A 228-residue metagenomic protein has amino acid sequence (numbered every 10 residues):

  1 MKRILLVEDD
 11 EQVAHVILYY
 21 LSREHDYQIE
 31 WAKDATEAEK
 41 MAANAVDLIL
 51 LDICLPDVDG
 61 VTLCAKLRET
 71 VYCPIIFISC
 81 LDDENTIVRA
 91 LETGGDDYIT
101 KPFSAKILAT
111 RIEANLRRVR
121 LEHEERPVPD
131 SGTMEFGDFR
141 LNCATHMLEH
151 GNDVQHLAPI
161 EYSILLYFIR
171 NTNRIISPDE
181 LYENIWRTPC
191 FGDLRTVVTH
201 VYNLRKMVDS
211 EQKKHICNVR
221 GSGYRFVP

Functional and structural regions predicted by a protein language model:
M1-H123: N-terminal/domain-start alpha-helical segments
K2, V119, H123, T172 (+2 more regions): A general structural signal marking secondary-structure boundaries and capping sites
H25, R174, C190: Flexible coil/turn residues that form the inter-helical turn or adjacent wing/linker of helix-turn-helix
A65, D96, D153-Q155, E183 (+1 more regions): Pre-signature/interface helix of ABC/ABC-like ATPase nucleotide-binding domains
S104-R117, H156-L166, P178, F191-S210 (+1 more regions): DNA-recognition element of transcription regulators
A114-N173, D179: Short, Lys/Arg-enriched segments at the junction into DNA-binding effector domains of transcriptional regulators
L181-R187: DNA-recognition alpha helix
